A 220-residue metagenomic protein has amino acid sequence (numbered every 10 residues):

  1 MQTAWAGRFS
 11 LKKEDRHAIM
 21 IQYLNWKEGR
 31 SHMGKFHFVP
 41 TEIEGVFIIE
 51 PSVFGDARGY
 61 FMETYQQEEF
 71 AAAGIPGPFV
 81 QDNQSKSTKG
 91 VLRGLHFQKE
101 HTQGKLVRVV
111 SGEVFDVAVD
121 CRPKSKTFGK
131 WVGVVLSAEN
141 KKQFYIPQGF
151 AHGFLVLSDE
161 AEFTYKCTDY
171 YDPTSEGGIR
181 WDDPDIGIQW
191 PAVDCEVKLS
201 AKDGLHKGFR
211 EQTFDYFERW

Functional and structural regions predicted by a protein language model:
M1-Q2, R8: Ser/Thr/Pro/Gly-rich low-complexity, intrinsically disordered segments
T3, K12-K13, K27: Polybasic, lysine-rich low-complexity intrinsically disordered segments
L11-K12, R219: Generic detector of N-terminal low-structure segments
I19-Q22: Short, positively charged and aromatic/hydrophobic N-terminal segments
W26-E139, S158-E160, C167-W220: Non-catalytic, conserved peripheral segments adjacent to functional cores
F144, H152-L157, Y165: Short beta-strand His + acidic residue motifs that chelate non-heme Fe in jelly-roll/DSBH and cupin folds
